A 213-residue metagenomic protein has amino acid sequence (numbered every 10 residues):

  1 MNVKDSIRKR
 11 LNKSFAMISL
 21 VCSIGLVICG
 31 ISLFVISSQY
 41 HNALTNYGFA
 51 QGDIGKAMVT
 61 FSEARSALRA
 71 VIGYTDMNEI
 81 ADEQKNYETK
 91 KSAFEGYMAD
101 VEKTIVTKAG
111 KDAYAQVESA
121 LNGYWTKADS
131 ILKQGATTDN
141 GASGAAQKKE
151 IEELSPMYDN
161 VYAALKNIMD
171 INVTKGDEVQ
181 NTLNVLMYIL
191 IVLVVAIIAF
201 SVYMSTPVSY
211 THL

Functional and structural regions predicted by a protein language model:
M1-K4: Short, Lys/Arg-rich, polar N-terminal cytosolic tail immediately upstream of the first transmembrane signal-anchor
L11-S66, A109-L121, V179-L183, M187: Amphipathic alpha-helical segments and their boundaries
L20-V27, V195-A199, Y203: Generic alpha-helical transmembrane segments of integral inner-membrane proteins, especially permease/transport modules
S32-Y47, R65-R69, K127-V194: Juxtamembrane amphipathic/coiled-coil helical coupling segments that flank and transmit signals to/from transmembrane
F49, A70-G73, M77, K103 (+3 more regions): Heptad-repeat coiled-coil alpha-helices
A64, A81-G141, N160, N167: Heptad-repeat alpha-helical coiled-coil/4-helix-bundle sensor or tether segments in soluble regions
T211-H212: Conserved small/polar residues in nucleotide/adenosyl-binding loops
